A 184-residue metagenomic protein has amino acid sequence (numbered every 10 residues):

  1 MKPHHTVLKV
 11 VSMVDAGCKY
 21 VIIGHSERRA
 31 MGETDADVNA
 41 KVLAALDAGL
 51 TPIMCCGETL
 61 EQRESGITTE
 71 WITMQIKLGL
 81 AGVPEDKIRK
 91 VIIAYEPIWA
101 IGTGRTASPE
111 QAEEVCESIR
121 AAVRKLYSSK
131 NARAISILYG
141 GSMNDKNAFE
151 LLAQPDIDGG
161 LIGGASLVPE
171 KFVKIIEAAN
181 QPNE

Functional and structural regions predicted by a protein language model:
M1-E184: Active-site loop-to-helix "anion-binding N-cap" substructures in soluble metabolic enzymes
